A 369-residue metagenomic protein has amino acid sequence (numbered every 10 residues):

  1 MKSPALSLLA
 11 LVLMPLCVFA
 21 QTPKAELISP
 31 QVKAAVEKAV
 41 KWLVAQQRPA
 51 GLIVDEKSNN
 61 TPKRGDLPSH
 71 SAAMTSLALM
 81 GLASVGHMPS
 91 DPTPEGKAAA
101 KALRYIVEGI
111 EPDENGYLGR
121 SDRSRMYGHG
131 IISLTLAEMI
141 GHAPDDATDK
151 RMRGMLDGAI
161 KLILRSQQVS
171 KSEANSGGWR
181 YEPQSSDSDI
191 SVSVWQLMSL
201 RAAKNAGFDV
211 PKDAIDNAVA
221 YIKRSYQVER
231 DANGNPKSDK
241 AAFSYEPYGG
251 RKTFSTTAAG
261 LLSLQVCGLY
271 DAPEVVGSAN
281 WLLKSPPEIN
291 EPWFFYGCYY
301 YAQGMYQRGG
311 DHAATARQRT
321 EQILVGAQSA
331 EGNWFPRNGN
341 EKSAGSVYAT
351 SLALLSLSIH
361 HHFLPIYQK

Functional and structural regions predicted by a protein language model:
M1-A5: Positively charged n-region of N-terminal signal peptides that target proteins for export
S7-C17: Bacterial N-terminal signal peptides
Q21-K41, A45, P49-A98, E111-D216 (+3 more regions): An alpha-helical repeat/solenoid feature that recognizes helix-turn-helix modules
L103-V107: Patatin-like phospholipase
Y221: Active-site neighborhood of glycoside hydrolase catalytic domains
E321, V325-E331: Acidic-glycine-rich active-site phosphate/pyrophosphate-binding loop
